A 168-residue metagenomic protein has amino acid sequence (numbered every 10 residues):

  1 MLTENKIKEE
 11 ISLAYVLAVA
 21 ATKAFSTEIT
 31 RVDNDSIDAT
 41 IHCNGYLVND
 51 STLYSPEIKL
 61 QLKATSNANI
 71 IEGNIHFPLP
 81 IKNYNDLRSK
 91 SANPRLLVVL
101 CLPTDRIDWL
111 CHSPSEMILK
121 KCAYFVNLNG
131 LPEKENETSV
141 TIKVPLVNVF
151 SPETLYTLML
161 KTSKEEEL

Functional and structural regions predicted by a protein language model:
M1-D35, I41-L168: Mixed-charge (Asp/Glu-Lys/Arg
